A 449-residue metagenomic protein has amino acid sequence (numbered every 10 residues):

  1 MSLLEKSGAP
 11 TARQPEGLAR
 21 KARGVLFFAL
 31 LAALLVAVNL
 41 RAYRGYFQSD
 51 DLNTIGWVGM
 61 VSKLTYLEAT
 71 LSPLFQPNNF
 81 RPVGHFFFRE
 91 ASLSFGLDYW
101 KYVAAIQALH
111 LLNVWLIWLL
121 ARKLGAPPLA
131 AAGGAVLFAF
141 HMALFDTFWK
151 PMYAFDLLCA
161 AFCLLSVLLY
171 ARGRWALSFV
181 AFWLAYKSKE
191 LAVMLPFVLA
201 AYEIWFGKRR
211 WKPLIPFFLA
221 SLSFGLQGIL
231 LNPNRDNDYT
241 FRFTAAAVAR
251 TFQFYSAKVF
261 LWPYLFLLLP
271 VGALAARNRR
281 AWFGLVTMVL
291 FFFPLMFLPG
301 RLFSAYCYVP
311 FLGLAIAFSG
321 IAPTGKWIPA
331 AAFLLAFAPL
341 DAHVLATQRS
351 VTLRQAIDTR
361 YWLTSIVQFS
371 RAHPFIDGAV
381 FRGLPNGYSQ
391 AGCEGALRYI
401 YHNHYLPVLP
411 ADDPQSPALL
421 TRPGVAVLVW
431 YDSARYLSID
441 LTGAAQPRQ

Functional and structural regions predicted by a protein language model:
S2-Q449: Polytopic membrane enzymes that build or remodel cell-surface glycoconjugates and lipids
